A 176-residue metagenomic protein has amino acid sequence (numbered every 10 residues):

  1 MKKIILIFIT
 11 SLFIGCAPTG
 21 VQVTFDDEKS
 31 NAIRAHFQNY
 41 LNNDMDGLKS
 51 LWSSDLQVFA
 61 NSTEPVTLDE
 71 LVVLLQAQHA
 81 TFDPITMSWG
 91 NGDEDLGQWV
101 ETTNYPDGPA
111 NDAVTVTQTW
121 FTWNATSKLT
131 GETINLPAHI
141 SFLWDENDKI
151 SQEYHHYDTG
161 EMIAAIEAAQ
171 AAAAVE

Functional and structural regions predicted by a protein language model:
I4-I14: Sec-dependent N-terminal signal peptides
C16-D46, S50, V175: Short, low-complexity N-terminal intrinsically disordered segments enriched in polar/charged residues
G20-T24, L129-T133, E161-Q170: A short acidic/glycine-rich loop-to-helix N-cap element
H36, G47-K49, L56, L71 (+3 more regions): Hydrophobic pocket/interface hotspot
M45-D46, S50, S54-T115: A solvent-exposed, acidic/Ser-Thr-rich amphipathic alpha-helical stretch
A110-N147, G160: Exposed beta-sheet edge and beta->alpha loop/turn motif
K149-E176: Low-complexity, intrinsically disordered terminal/linker segments enriched in charged and Gly/Pro repeats
